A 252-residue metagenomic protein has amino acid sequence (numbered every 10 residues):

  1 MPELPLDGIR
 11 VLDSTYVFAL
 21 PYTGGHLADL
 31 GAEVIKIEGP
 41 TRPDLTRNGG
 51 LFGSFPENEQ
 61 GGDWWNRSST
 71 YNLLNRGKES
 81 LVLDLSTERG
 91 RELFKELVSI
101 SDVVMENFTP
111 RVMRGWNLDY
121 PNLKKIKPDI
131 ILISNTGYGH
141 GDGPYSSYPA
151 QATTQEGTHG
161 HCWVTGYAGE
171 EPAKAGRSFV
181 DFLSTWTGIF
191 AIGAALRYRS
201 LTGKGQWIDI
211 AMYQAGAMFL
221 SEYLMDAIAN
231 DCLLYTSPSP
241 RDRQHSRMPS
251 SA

Functional and structural regions predicted by a protein language model:
M1-L201, W207, A227, D231: N-terminal helix-loop segment corresponding to the beta1-alpha1 unit of nucleotide/adenylate-binding folds
T202-M218: Polar, surface-exposed loop/tail segments that function as active-site lids or cofactor/substrate-recognition elements
A217-L234: Active-site-adjacent elements of ketosynthase-type condensing enzymes
Y235-D242: Conserved small/polar residues in nucleotide/adenosyl-binding loops
R247-A252: Hydrophobic alpha-helical segments, chiefly the membrane-spanning helices and signal/signal-anchor peptides
